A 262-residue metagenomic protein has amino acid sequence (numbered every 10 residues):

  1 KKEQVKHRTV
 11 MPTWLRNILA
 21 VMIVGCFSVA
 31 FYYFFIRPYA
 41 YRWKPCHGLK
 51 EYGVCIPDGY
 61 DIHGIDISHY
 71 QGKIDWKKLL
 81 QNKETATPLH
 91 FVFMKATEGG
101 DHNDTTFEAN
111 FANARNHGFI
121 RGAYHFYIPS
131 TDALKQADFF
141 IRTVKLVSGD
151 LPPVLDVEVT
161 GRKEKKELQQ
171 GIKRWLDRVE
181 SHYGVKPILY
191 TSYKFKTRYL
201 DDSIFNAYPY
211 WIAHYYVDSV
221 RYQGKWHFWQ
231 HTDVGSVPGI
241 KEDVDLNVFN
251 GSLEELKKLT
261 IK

Functional and structural regions predicted by a protein language model:
K1-W14: N-terminal Lys/Arg-rich, disordered targeting/topogenic segments
R16-F35: Hydrophobic membrane-insertion alpha-helices, especially the h-region of bacterial N-terminal signal peptides
V29-Y39, K50-C55: Non-catalytic propeptide/linker segments at domain boundaries
W43-D75, Q81-E84, L89, M94-L176 (+1 more regions): Substrate-binding cleft of extracellular glycoside hydrolase catalytic domains
G48-Q71, D201, F205-K262: Functionally critical loop-and-helix segments that line ligand-binding/catalytic clefts of soluble enzyme domains
K73-W76, K196-R198: Short, well-ordered alpha-helical microsegments
D101, S130, K196, S219 (+1 more regions): Flexible, glycine-rich phosphate/dinucleotide-binding loops and adjacent beta-alpha linkers at cofactor/substrate
P152-Q223: Catalytic domains of cell-wall/extracellular-matrix polysaccharide-remodeling enzymes, centered on de-N-acetylation
